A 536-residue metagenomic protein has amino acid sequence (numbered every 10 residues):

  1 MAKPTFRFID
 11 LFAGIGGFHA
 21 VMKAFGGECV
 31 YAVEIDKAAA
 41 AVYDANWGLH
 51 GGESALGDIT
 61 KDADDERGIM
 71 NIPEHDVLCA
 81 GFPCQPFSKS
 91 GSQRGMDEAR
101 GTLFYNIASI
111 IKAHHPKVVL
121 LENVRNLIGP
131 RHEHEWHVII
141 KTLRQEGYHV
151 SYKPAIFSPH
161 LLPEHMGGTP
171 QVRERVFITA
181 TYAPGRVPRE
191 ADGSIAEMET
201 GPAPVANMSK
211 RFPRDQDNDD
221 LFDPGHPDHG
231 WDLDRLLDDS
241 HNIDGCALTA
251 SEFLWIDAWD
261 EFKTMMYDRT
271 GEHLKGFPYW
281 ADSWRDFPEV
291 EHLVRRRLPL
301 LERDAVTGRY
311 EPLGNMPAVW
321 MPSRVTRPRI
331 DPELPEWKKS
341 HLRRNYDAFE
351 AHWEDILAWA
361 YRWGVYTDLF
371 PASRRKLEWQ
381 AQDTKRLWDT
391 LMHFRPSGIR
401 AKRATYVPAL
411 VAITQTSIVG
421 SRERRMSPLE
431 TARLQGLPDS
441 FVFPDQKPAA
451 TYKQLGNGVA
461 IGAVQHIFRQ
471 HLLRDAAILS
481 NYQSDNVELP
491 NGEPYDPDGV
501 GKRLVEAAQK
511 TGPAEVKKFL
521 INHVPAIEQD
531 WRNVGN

Functional and structural regions predicted by a protein language model:
K3-R7: Extreme N-terminal starter segment of soluble prokaryotic enzymes
F8-F18, I59, I72-G91, V118-V124 (+4 more regions): Conserved proline-anchored active-site loop of SAM-dependent methyltransferases that bridges a beta-strand
F8-T60: SAM cofactor-binding core of SAM-dependent methyltransferases, primarily the Rossmann-like beta-alpha-beta module
G16, P83-Q85, R125-N126, L162 (+4 more regions): Short, solvent-exposed loop/turn segments at secondary-structure junctions
A20-A24, A45, S109-K112, K141 (+2 more regions): Short, well-ordered alpha-helices that flank and scaffold nucleotide-derived cofactor binding pockets
T60-E66: Short loop/turn elements that flank and shape the SAM/SAH-binding pocket of Class I
E66-E74, S90-R386, T390-L391: Class I S-adenosyl-L-methionine
K263-N536: C-terminal target-recognition/interaction regions appended to catalytic cores
